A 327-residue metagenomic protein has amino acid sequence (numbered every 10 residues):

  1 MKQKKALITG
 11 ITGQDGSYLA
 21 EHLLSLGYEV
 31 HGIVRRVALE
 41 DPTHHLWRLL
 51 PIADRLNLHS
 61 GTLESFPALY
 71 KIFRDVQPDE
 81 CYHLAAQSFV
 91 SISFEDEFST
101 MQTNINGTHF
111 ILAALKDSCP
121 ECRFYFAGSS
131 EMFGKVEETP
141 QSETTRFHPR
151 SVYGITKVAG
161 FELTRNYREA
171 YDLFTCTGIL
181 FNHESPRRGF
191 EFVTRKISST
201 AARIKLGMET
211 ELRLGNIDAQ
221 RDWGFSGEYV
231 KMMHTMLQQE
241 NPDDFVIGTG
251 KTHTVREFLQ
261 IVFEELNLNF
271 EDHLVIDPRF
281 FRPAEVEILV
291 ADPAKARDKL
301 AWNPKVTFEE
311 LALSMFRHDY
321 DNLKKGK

Functional and structural regions predicted by a protein language model:
M1-H183, L237, V306, Y320: N-terminal Rossmann-like NAD(P)+-binding domain of SDR-like oxidoreductases, especially those catalyzing
E64, E95, T103-N106, S151 (+7 more regions): Residue-level signal for the nucleotide or nucleotide-sugar donor/cofactor binding architecture
V76, K205, L237-N241, L266 (+1 more regions): Short, hydrophobic alpha-helical segments
A85-A86, G160, M232, A291 (+1 more regions): Small-residue (primarily alanine) positions within well-ordered alpha-helices, especially packing/interaction faces
L115, A201, V262, L266 (+2 more regions): Hydrophobic recognition helices of helix-based DNA-binding modules
V136-P140, R150-V152, E162-L237, G250-L266: NAD(P)-dependent short-chain dehydrogenase/reductase
L212, N216, D243-F245, H253-Q260 (+3 more regions): C-terminal "lid/loop" region of Rossmann-like NAD(P)-dependent oxidoreductases
V290-K327: C-terminal amphipathic/interface module of NAD(P)-dependent oxidoreductases and related NAD-binding regulators
